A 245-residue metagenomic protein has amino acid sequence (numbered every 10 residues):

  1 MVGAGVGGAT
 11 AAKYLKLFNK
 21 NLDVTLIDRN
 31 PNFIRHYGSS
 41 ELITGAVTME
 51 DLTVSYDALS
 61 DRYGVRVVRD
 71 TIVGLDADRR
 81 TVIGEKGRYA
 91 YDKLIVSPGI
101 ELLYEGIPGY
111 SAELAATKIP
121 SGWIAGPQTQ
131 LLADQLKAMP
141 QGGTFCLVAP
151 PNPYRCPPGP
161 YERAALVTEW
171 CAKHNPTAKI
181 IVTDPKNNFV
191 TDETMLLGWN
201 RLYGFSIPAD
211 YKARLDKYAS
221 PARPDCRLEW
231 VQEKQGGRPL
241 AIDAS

Functional and structural regions predicted by a protein language model:
M1-R66, P151-T194, N200, G204-F205: Beta1-alpha1 glycine-rich phosphate/pyrophosphate-binding loop at the start of Rossmann-like nucleotide-binding domains
L15, G38, D57, A90-D92 (+6 more regions): Compositionally biased, intrinsically disordered low-complexity regions enriched in proline and serine
L15-F18, L22, L26, L42 (+16 more regions): Generic detector of leucine side chains in alpha-helical contexts
N21, R62-G74, V82, Y89 (+1 more regions): A Rossmann-like FAD-binding core segment of flavoenzymes
V67-E162, L166-K173: FAD-binding core/adjacent interface of flavoenzyme oxidoreductases
